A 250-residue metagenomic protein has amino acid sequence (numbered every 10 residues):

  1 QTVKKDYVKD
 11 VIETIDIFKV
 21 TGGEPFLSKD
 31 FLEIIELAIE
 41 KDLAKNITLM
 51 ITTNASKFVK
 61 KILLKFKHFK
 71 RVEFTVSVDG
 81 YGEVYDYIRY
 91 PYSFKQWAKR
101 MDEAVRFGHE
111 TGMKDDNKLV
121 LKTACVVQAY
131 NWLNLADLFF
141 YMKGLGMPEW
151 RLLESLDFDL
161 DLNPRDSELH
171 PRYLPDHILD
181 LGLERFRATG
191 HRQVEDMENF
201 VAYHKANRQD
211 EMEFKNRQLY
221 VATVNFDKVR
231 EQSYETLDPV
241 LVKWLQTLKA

Functional and structural regions predicted by a protein language model:
Q1-T2, I12-K29, K41-V59, K67-K99 (+2 more regions): Core AdoMet radical
D6-V8: Pre-Walker A adenine-sensing motif
K29, E33-E36, K95, F140: Surface-exposed alpha-helical interface segments used for non-catalytic interactions
L32-E36, V59-F66, L135-A136: Distinct, well-ordered alpha-helical segments
L37-D42, F107: Short, acidic, metal-binding catalytic loop of nucleotide-sugar glycosyltransferases
R71-T75, K95-K249: Conserved C-terminal portion of the radical SAM core fold that forms the substrate/S-adenosylmethionine-binding
